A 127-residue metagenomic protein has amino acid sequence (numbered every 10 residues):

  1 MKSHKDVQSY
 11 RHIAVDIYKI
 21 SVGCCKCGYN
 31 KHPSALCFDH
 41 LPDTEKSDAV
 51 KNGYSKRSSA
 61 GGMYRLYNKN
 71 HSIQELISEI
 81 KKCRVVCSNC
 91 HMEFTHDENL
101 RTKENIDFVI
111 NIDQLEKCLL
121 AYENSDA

Functional and structural regions predicted by a protein language model:
M1-A127: Extended, non-core accessory segments
